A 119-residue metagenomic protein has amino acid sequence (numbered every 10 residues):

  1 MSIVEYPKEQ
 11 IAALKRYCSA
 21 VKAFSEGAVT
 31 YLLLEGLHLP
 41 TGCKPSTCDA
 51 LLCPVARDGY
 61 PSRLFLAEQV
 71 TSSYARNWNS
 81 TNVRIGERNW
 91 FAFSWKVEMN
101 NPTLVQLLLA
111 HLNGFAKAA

Functional and structural regions predicted by a protein language model:
M1-P45, D58-A119: UBC/E2-like fold recognition across ubiquitin and ubiquitin-like conjugation systems, capturing catalytically active
C53-R57: Proline-anchored loop/turn motifs at beta-strand termini and strand-loop-strand connectors
